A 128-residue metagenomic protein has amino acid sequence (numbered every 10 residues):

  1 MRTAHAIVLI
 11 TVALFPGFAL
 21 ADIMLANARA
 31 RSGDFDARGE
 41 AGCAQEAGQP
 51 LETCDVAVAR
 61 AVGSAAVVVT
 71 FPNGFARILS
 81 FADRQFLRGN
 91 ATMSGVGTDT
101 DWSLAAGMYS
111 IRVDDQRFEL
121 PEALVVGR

Functional and structural regions predicted by a protein language model:
M1-H5: Positively charged n-region of N-terminal signal peptides that target proteins for export
V8-G17: Bacterial N-terminal signal peptides
G17-R128: Cysteine-centric segments in proteins
